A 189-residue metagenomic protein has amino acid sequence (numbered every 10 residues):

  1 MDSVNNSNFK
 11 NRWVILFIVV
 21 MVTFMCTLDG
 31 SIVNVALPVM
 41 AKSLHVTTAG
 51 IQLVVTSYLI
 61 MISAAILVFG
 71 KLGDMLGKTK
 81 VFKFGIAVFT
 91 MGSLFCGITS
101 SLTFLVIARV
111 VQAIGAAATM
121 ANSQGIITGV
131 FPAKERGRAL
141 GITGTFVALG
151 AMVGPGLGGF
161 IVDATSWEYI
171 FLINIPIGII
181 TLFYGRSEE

Functional and structural regions predicted by a protein language model:
D2-R186: Transmembrane-helix bundle of Major Facilitator Superfamily
E189: Single conserved hydrophobic/aromatic residue that forms the stacking wall/gate of nucleotide- or nucleobase-binding
